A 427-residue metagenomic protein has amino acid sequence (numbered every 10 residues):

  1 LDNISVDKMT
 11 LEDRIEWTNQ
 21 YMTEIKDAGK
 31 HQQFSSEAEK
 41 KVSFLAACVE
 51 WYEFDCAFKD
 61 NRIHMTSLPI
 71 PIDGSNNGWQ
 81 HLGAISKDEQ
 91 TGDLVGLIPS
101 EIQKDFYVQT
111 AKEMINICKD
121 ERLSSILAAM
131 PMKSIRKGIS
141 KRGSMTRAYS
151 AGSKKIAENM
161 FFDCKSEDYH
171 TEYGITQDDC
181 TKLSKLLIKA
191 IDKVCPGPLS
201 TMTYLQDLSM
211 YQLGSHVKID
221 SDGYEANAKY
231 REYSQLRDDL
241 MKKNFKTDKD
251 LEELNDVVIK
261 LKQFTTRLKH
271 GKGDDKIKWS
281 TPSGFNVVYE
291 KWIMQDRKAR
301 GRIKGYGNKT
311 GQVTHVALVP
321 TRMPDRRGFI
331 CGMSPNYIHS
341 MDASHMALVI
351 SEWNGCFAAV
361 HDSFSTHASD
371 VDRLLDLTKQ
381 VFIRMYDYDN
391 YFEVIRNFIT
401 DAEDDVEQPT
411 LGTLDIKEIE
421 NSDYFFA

Functional and structural regions predicted by a protein language model:
L1-A427: Conserved catalytic core of nucleotide polymerization and phosphodiester-bond processing enzymes
